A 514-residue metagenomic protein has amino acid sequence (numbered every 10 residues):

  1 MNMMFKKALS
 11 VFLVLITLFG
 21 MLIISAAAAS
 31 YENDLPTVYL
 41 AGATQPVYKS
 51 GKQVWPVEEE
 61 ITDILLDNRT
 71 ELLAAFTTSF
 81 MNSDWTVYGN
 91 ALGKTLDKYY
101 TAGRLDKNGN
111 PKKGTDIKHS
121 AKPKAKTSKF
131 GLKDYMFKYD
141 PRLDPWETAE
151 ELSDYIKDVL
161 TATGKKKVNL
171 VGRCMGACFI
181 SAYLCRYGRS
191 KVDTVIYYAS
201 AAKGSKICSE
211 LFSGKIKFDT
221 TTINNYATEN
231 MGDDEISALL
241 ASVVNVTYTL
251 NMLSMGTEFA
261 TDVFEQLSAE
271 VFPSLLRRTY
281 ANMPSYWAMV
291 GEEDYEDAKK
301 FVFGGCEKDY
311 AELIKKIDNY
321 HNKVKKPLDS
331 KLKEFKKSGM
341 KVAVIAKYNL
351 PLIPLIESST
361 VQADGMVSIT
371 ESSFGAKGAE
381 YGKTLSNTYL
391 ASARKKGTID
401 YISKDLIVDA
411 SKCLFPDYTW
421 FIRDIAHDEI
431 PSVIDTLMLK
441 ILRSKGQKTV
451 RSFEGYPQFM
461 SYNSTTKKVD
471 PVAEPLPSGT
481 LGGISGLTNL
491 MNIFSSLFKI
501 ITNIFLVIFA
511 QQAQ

Functional and structural regions predicted by a protein language model:
M1-M4: N-terminal secretory signal peptides that target proteins for export/translocation
K6-M21: Sec-dependent N-terminal signal peptides
F19-N33, Q512-Q514: Sec-dependent signal peptide cleavage junction
A29-V171, M175-N230, P351, S358-E380 (+2 more regions): N-terminal non-catalytic accessory region
I61, L72, F76, A227 (+6 more regions): Generic structural signal of hydrophobic/aromatic residues within well-ordered alpha-helices of folded domains
Y135, L143, A269-V361, K383: Alpha/beta-hydrolase fold catalytic core
S213-A241, P327-V342, K347-L352: The feature captures the conserved acid-bearing segment of alpha/beta-hydrolase catalytic domains
T220-V302, K308: Alpha/beta-hydrolase-fold enzymes
